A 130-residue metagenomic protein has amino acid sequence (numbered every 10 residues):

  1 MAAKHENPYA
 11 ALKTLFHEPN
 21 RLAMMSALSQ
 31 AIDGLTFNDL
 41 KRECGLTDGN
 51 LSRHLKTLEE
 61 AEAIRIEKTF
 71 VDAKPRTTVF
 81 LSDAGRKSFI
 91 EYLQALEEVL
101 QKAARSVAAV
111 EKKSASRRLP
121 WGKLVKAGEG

Functional and structural regions predicted by a protein language model:
A2-N7, S26, K87-G130: Amphipathic alpha-helical dimerization/coiled-coil segments that flank or bridge DNA-binding/regulatory modules
N7-N50, T69-D72, R76-F80: N-terminal helix-turn-helix DNA-binding core of bacterial DNA-binding proteins
L55-K56: Short, hydrophobic-biased segments on the C-terminal half of alpha helices that form "recognition helices"
E62: Glycine-centered, phosphate/nucleic-acid-interacting loop/turn motifs that mediate DNA/RNA or nucleotide
I66: Short beta-strand "wing" residues that participate in macromolecule-binding interfaces
V71-Y92, L96: Basic, amphipathic "hinge/linker" alpha-helix immediately C-terminal to the N-terminal HTH DNA-binding motif
